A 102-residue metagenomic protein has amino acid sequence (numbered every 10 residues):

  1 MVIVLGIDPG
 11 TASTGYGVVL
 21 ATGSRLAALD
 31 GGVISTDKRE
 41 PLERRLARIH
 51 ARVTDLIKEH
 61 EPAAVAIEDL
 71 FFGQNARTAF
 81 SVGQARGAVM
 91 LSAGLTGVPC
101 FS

Functional and structural regions predicted by a protein language model:
M1-S102: Phosphate- and other anionic-substrate recognition elements at nucleic-acid/protein interfaces
